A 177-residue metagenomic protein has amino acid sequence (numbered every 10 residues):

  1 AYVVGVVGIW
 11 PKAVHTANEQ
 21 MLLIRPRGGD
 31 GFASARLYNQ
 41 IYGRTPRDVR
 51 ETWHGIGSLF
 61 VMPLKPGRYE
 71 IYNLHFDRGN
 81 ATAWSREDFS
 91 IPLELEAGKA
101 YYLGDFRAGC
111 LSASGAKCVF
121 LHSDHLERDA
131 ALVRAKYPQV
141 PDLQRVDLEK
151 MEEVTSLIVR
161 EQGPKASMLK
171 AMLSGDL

Functional and structural regions predicted by a protein language model:
A1-G43, F76-L177: Primarily secretory-pathway and cell-envelope proteins
Q40-G55: Short, acidic Ser/Thr/Gly-rich low-complexity loop/linker segments typical of extracellular and cell-surface proteins
E51, M62, I91-L93: Generic detection of short hydrophobic beta-strand segments and adjacent strand-loop junctions
I56-P63: Short, surface-exposed beta-strand/beta-hairpin micro-motifs centered on an aromatic residue
L64-Y72: A short tyrosine-centered beta-strand micro-motif
